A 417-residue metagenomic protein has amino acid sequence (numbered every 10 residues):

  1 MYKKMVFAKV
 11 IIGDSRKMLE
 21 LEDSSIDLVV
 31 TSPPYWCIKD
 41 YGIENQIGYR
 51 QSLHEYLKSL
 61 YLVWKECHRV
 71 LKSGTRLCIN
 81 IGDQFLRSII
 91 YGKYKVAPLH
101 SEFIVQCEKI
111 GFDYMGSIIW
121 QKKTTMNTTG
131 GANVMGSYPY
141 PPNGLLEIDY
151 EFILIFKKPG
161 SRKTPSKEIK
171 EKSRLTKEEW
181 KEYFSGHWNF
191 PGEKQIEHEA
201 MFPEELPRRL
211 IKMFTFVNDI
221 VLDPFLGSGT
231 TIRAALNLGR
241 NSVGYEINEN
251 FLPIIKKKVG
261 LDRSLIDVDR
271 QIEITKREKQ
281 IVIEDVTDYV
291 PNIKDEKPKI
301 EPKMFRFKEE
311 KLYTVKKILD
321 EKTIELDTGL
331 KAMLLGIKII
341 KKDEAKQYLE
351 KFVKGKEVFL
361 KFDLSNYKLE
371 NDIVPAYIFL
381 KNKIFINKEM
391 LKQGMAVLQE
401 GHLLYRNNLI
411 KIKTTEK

Functional and structural regions predicted by a protein language model:
M1-F7, F305-E310: Extreme N-terminus of proteins, especially the signal/transit-peptide cleavage junction and the first residues
M1-M5, N237, K256-I272: Short, conserved SAM-binding/catalytic segment of Class I S-adenosyl-L-methionine-dependent methyltransferases
Y2-Y245, N250-P253: Core catalytic lobe of class I
I12-K17, Q271-E278: Conserved SAM/SAH-binding loop
H100-F103, I255, A345, I386: Generic structural signal for hydrophobic residues
K167-K172, L265-K276: Short, flexible loop/turn segments with low-complexity composition
D267, I274-N292: Extended, intrinsically disordered, low-complexity segments
V286-K417: Small beta-barrel nucleic-acid-binding modules, primarily SNase/OB-fold domains and secondarily Tudor-like barrels
